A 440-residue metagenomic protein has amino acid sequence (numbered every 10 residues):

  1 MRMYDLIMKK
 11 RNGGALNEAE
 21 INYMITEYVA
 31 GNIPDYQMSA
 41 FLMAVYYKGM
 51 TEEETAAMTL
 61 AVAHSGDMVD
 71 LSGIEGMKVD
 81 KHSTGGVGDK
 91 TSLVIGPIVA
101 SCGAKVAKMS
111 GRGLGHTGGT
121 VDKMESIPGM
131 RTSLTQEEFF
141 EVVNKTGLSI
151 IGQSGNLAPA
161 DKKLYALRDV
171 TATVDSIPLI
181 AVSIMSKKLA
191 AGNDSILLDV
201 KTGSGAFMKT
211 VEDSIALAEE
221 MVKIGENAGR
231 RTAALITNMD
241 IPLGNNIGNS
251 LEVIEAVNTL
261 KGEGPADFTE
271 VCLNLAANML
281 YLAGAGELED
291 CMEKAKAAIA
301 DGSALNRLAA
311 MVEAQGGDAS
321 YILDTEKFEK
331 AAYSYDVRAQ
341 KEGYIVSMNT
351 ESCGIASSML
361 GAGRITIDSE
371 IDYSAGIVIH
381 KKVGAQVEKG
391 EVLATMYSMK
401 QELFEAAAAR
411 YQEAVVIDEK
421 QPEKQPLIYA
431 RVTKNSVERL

Functional and structural regions predicted by a protein language model:
M1, K10-G73: N-terminal glycine-rich anion-binding loops that anchor highly charged ligand groups
D5, K10, A15-N17, Y28 (+5 more regions): Well-ordered secondary-structure scaffolds
Y47, L93-A107, K187-G192, N227-A228 (+1 more regions): Alpha-helix C-terminal capping segments
G49-S110, L114: Active-site cofactor/substrate anionic-group-binding motifs, chiefly glycine- and Lys/Arg-rich phosphate-binding loops
V87-I95, A100-S101, K108-M109, G115-G118 (+4 more regions): Short glycine/serine/threonine-rich phosphate/pyrophosphate-binding segments that cradle anionic phosphate groups
M109, V143, I151-S154, D199-G203 (+1 more regions): Short beta-strand segments
K123-S149, E219-G225, G229: A glycine-rich helix N-cap at a beta->alpha junction
N144-N193: Phosphate/diphosphate-binding glycine-rich loops and adjacent basic-rich segments that engage nucleotide
